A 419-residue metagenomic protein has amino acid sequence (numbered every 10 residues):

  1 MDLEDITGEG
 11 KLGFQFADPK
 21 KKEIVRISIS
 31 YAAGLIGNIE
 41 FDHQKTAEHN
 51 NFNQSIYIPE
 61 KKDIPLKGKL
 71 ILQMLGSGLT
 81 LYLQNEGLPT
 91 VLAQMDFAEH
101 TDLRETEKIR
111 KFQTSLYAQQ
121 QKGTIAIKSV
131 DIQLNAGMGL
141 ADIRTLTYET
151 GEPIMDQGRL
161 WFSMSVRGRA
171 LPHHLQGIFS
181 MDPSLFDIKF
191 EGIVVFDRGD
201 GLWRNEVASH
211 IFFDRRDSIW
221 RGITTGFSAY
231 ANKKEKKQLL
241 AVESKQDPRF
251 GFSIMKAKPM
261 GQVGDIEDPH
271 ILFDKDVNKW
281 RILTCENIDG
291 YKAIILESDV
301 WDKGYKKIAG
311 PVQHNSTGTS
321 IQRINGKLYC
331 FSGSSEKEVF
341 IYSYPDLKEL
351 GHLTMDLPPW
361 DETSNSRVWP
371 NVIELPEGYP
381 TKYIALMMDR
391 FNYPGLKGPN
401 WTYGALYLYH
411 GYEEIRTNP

Functional and structural regions predicted by a protein language model:
M1-P419: Carbohydrate-active catalytic/glycan-binding domains of CAZyme proteins, especially the secreted or lumenal ectodomains
